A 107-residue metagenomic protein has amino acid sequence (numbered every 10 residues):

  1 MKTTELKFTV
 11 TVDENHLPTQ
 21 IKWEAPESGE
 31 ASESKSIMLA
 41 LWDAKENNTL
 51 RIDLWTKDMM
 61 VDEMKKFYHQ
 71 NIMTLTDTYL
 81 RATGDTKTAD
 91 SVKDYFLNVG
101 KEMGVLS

Functional and structural regions predicted by a protein language model:
M1-T4: Short loop/turn motifs at secondary-structure junctions and domain boundaries
L6-A25: Active-site and channel-lining beta-strand-loop segments that bind or position nucleotide-derived/phosphorylated
T19-G84: Active-site- and interface-proximal helix/loop "cap" or "latch" segments in soluble metabolic and energy-transducing
D77-S107: C-terminal charged interaction modules
